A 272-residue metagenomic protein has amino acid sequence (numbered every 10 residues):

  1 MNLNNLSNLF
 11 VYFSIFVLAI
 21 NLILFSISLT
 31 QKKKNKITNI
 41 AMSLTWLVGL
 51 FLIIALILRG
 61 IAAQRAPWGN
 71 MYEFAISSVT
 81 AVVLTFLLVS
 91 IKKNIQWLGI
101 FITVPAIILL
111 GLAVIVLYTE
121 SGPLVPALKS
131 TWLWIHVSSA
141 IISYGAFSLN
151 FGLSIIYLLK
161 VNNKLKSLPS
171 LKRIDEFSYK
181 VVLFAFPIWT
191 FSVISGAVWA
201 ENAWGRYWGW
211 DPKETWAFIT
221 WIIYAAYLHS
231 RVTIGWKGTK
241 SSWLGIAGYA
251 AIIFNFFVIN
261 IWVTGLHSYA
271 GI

Functional and structural regions predicted by a protein language model:
M1-I272: Polytopic transmembrane helical bundles with strong interfacial aromatic enrichment
